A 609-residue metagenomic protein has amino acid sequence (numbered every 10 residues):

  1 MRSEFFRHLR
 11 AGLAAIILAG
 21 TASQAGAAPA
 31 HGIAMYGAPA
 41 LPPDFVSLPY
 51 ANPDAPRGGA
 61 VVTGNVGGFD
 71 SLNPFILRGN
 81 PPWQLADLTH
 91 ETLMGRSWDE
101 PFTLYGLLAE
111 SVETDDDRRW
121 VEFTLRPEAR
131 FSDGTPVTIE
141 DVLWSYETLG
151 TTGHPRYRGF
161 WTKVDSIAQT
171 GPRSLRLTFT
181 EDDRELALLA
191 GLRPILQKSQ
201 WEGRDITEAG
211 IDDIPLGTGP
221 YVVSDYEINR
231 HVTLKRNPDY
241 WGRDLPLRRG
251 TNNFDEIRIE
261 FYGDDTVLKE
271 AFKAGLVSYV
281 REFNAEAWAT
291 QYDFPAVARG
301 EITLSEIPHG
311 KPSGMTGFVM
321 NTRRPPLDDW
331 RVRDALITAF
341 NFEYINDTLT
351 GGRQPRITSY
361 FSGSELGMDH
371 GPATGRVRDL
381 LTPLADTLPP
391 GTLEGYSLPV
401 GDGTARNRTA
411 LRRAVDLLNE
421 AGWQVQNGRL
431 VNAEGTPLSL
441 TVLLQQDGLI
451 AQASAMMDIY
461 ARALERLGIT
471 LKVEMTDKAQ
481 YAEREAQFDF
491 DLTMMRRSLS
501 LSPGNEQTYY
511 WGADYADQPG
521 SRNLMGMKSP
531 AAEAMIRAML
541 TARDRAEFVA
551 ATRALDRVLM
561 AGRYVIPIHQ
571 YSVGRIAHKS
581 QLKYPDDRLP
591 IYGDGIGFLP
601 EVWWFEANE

Functional and structural regions predicted by a protein language model:
A28-D116, T124, W144-E147, L216: N-terminal lobe/hinge region of extracytoplasmic solute-binding protein
G32, N65, P81, L88 (+6 more regions): Detector for C-terminal structural segments
F45, R281, P390-L499, V573: Ligand/substrate-recognition segments at binding pockets and active sites
H90-F102, E147, G191-R258, G263-V267 (+4 more regions): Gly/Pro-rich hinge or "lid" segments in bacterial periplasmic/extracellular proteins
L108-E110, S132, V137, T178-Q197 (+4 more regions): Aromatic-rich, solvent-exposed beta-strand/loop patch
R126, A209, G242-Y292, D334 (+4 more regions): Ligand-site clamp/hinge motif
R158-E202, T218-E227, P372-L384: Surface-exposed binding/hinge segments that line and control ligand-binding clefts or catalytic entry sites
S166-A168, S224-K235, E260-R324, R331 (+5 more regions): Extracellular/periplasmic solute-recognition and catalytic clefts
